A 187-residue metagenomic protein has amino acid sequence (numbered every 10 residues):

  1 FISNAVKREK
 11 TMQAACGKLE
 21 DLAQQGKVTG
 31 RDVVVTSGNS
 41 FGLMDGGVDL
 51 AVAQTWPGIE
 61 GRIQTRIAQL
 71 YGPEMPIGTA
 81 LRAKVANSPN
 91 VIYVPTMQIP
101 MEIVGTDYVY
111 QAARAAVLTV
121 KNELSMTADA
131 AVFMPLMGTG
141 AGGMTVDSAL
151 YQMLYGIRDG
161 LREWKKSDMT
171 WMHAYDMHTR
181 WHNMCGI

Functional and structural regions predicted by a protein language model:
F1-I103, Y110, R114-E123: Glycine-/small-residue-enriched capping loops at alpha/beta junctions
T96-I187: Phosphate/ribose-phosphate-bearing ligand recognition and processing surfaces, centered on ADP-ribose/NAD(+/P+) systems
